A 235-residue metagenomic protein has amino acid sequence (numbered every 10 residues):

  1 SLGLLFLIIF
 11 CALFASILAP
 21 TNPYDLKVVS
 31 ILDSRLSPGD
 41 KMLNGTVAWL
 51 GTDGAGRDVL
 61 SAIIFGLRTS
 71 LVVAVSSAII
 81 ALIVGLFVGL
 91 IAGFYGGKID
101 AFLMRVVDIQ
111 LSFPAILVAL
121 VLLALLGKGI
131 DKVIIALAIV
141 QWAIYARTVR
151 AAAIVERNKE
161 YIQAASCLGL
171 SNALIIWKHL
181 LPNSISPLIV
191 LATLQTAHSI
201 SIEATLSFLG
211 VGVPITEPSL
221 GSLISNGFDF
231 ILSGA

Functional and structural regions predicted by a protein language model:
S1-Y24, V106, S184: N-terminal signal-anchor/first transmembrane alpha helix
C11-T52, V211-E217: Hydrophobic alpha-helical transmembrane segments of membrane transport/permease proteins and related membrane-embedded
T52-A235: Alpha-helical transmembrane segments of integral membrane proteins, especially multi-pass inner/plasma-membrane
